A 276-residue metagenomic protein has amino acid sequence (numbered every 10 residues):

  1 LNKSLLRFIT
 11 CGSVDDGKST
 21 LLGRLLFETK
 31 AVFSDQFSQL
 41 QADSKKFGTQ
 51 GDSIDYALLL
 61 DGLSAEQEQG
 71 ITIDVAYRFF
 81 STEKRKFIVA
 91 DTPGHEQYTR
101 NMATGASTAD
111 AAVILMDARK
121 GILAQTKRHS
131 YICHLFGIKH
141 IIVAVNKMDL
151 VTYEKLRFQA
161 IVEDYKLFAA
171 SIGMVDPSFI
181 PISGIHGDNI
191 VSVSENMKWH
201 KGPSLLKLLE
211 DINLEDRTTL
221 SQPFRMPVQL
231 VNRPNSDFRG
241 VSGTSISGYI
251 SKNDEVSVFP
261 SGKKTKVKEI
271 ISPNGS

Functional and structural regions predicted by a protein language model:
L1-N2, C11-S13, L63-T72, R78-S81 (+8 more regions): Replace "in large, NTP-powered and nucleic-acid-processing enzymes" with "in large, NTP-powered factors and other
L1-R100, A109, A144: P-loop NTPase switch module centered on the Walker A-proximal segment
R7-C11, L150-Y153, R157, L167: C-terminal effector modules of nucleic-acid-centric enzymes and ribosome-associated factors
D15, L21, L40, G70 (+9 more regions): Residue-level signature of catalytic and energy-coupling elements of molecular machines, predominantly ATP/GTP-dependent
K18, S34-D35, L123-A124, L150-K155 (+1 more regions): Switch/connector loops and helix/strand junctions flanking conserved nucleotide-binding motifs in nucleotide-processing
L21-L25, Q39, N101, Q125-I132 (+2 more regions): Alpha-helical scaffold elements adjacent to nucleotide-binding pockets in ATP/GTP-utilizing enzyme cores
R85-F87, T92-Y98, A106-S130, H134-Q159: Conserved Switch II/interswitch segment of TRAFAC-class P-loop GTPases
Q159, K166-S276: Conserved catalytic-core segments of large NTP-driven translation/proteostasis enzymes
